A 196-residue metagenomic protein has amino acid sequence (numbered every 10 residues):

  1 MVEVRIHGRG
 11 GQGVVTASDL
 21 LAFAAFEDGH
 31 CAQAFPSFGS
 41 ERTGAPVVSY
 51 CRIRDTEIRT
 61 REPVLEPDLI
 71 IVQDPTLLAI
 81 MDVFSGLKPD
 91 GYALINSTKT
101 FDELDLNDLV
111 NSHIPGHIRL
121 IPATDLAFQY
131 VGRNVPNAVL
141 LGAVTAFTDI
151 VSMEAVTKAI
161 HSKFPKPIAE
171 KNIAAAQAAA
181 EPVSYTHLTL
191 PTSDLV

Functional and structural regions predicted by a protein language model:
M1-L188: Active-site cofactor/cluster-binding pocket
H187, T192-V196: Single conserved hydrophobic/aromatic residue that forms the stacking wall/gate of nucleotide- or nucleobase-binding
